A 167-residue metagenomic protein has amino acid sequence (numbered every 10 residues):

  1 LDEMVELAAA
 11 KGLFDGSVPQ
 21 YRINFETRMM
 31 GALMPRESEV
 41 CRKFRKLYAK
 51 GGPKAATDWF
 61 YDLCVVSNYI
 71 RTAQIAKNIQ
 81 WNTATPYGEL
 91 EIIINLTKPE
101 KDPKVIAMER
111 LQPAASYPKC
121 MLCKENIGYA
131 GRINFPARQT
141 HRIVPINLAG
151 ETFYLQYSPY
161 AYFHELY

Functional and structural regions predicted by a protein language model:
L1-L166: Active-site microenvironments that recognize anionic phosphate/pyrophosphate groups
